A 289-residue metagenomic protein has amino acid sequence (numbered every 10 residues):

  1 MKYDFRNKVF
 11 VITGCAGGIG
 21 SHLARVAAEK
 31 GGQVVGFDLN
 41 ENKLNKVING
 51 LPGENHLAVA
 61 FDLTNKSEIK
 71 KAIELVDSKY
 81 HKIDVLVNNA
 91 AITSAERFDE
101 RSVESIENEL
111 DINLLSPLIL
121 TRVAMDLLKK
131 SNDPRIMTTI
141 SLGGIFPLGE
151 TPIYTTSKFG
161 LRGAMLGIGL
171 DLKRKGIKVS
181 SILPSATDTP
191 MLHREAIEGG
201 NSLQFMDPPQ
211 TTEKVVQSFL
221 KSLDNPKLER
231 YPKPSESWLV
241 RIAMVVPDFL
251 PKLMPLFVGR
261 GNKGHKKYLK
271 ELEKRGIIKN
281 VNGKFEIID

Functional and structural regions predicted by a protein language model:
K2-Q33: Canonical Rossmann dinucleotide-binding motif of NAD(H)/NADP(H)-dependent dehydrogenases/reductases, specifically
K30-K46: Conserved glycine-rich Rossmann-like NAD(P)H-binding loop of the short-chain dehydrogenase/reductase
N89-S94: Conserved NAD(P)H cofactor-binding loop of Rossmann-fold oxidoreductase domains
R97-F98, S102-L110: Substrate-binding pocket helix/loop in short-chain dehydrogenase/reductase
T121, S157: Active-site helix of classical SDR
S141: Residue(s) in the substrate-gating loop at a strand-loop-helix junction that position the organic substrate next
L170, R174-E236: SDR active-site lid
